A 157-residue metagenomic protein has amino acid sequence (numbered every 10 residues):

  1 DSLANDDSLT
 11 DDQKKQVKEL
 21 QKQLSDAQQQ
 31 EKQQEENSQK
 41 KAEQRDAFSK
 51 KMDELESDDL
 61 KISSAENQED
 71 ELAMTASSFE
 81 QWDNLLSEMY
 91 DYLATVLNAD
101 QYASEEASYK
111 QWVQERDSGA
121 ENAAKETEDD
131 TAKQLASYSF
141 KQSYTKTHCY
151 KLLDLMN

Functional and structural regions predicted by a protein language model:
D1-N157: N-terminal alpha-helical modules
